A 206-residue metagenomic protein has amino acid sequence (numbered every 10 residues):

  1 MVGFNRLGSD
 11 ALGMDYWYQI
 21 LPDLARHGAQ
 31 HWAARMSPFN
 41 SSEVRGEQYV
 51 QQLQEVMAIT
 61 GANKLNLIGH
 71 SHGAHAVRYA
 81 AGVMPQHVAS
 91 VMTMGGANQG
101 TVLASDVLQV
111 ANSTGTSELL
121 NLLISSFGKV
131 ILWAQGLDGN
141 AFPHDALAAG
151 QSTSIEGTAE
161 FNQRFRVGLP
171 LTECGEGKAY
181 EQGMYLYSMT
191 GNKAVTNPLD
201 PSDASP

Functional and structural regions predicted by a protein language model:
M1-L65, S113-L119: Active-site catalytic motif of lipid deacylating hydrolases and related acyltransferases
V2-L7, S37-S41, S71-H75, G96-T101 (+1 more regions): Solvent-exposed loop/turn segments at secondary-structure junctions within structured extracellular/periplasmic domains
G8, G28, L53, M57-T60 (+4 more regions): Sec/Tat-exported extracytoplasmic proteins
G8-L12, A80, L103-S105, P198-P201: Short, solvent-exposed loop/turn and secondary-structure capping segments
W32, M92, Y187-M189: Hydrophobic/aromatic beta-strand patches that form the interior of the parallel beta-sheet core in alpha/beta enzyme
E47-G157: Serine-dependent carboxylesterase/thioesterase catalytic core of lipase-like alpha/beta-hydrolase/SGNH enzymes
S152-K178: A Trp-anchored, charged/polar loop motif used as the substrate-binding/catalytic surface of acyl/ester-handling
E173-P206: C-terminal catalytic-base region of ester-bond hydrolases, centering on the histidine of the charge-relay
